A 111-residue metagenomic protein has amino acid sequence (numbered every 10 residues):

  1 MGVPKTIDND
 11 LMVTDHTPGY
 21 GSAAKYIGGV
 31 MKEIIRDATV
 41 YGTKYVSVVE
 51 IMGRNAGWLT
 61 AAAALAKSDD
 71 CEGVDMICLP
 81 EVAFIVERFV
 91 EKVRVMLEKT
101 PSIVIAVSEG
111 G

Functional and structural regions predicted by a protein language model:
M1, T17-G111: Accessory alpha-helical/coil subdomains and C-terminal extensions that flank or cap enzyme catalytic cores
T6-L11, F84-I85: Short gly/pro/ser/thr-enriched loop/turn and capping motifs at secondary-structure boundaries
V13-D15: Short, solvent-exposed loop/turn segments at secondary-structure boundaries
